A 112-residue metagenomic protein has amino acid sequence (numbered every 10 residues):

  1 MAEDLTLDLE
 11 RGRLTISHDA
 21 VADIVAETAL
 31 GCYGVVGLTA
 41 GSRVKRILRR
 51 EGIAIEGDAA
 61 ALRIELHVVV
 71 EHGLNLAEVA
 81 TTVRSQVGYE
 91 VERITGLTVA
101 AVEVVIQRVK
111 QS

Functional and structural regions predicted by a protein language model:
M1-L76, T81, L97-S112: Contiguous, often N-terminal, cationic amphipathic patches that form binding interfaces
V83-V87, V91: A short beta-strand micro-motif common to beta-rich folds, especially ectodomain repeats
